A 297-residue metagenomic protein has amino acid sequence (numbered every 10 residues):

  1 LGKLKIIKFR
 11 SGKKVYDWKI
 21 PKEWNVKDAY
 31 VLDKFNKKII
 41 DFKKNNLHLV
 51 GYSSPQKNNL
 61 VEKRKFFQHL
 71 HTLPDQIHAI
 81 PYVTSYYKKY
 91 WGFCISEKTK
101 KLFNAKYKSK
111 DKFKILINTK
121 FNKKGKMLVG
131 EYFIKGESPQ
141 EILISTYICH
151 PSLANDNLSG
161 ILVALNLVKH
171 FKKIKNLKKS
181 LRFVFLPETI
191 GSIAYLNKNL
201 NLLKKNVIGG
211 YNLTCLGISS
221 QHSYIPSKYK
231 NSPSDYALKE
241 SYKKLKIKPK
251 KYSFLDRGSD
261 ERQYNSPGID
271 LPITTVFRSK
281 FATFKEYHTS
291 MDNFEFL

Functional and structural regions predicted by a protein language model:
L1-L297: N-terminal hydrophobic/helix-forming segments and targeting peptides
